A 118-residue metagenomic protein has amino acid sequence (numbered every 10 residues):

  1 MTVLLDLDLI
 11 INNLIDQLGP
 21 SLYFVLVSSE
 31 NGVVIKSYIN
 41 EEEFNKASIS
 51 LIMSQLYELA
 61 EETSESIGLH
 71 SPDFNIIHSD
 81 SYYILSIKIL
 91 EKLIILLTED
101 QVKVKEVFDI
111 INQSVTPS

Functional and structural regions predicted by a protein language model:
M1-S118: Non-catalytic interaction/Regulatory regions outside core domains
